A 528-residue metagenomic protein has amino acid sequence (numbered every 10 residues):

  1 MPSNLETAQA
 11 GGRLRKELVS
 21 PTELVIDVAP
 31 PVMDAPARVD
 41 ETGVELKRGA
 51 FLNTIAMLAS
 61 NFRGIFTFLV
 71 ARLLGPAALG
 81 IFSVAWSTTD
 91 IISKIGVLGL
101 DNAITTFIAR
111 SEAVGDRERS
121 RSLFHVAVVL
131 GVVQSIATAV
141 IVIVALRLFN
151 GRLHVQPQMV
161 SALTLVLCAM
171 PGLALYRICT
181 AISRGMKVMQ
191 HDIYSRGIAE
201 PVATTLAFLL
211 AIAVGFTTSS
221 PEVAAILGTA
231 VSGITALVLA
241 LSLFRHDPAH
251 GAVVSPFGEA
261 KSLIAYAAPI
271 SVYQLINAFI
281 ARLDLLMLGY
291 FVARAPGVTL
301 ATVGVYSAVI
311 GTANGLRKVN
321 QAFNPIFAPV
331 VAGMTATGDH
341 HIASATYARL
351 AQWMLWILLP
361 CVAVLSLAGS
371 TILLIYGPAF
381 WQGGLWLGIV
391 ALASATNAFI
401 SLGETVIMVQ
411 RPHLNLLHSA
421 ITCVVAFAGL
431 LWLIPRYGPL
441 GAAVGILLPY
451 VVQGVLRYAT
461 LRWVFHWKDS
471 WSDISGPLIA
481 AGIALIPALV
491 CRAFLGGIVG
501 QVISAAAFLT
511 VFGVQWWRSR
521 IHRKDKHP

Functional and structural regions predicted by a protein language model:
M1-G64, E118, S122-H125, M159-V160 (+5 more regions): N-terminal membrane topogenesis motif
V19-L46, T217-A225, L239-A281, I326 (+3 more regions): Interhelical loop/hinge segments that connect adjacent transmembrane helices in multipass membrane
T22-P31, E45-T106, L130, A139-I143 (+5 more regions): Signature of the first transmembrane helix
R48-G64, G228-L243, F257-G333, W353-W356 (+4 more regions): Transmembrane helical elements of multi-pass membrane transporters/channels
L52, G258-P269, A351-M354, P449-A506 (+1 more regions): Membrane-interface "helix-start" segments
V70-I91, V160-S161, E222, G258-I270 (+3 more regions): Interfacial/gating helices of multi-pass transporter permease domains
A109-V129, V305-A420: Specific pore-lining/lateral-gate transmembrane helices of multi-pass inner-membrane transport and insertion machines
T164, R196-D247, I421-F427, P439-T460 (+2 more regions): Hydrophobic alpha-helical transmembrane segments
